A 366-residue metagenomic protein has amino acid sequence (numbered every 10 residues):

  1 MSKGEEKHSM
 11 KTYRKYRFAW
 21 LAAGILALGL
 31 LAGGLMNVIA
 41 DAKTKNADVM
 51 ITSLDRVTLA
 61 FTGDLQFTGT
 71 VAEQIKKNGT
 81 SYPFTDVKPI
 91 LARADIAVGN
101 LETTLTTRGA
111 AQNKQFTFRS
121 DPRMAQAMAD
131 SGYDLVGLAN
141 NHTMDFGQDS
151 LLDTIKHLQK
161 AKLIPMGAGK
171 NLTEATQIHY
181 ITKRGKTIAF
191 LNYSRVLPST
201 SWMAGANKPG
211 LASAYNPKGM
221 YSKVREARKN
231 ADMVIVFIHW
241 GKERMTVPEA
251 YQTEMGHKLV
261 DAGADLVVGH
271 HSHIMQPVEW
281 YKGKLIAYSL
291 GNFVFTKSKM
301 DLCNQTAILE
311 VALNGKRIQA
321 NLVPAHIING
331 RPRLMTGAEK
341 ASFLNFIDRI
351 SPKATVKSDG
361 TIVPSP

Functional and structural regions predicted by a protein language model:
S2-P366: Acidic, metal/ion-coordinating pockets
